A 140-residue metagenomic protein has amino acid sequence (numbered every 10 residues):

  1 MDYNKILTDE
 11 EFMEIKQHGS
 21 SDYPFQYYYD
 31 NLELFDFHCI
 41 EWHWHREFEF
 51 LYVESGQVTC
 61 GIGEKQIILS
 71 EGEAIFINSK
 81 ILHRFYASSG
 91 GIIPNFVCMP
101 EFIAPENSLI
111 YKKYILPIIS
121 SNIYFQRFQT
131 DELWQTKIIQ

Functional and structural regions predicted by a protein language model:
M1-I68, K112: Generic protein-terminus/edge-of-domain signal
D2-D22, Q26, L82-Q140: A hydrophobic/aromatic-rich effector-binding and dimerization subdomain of bacterial HTH-type transcriptional regulators
F48, E73, P94: Residue-level detector of short, conserved catalytic/binding motifs and their immediate flanks
F50, I75, L82: Extended cationic-aromatic binding surfaces that line active-site or macromolecule-binding grooves and engage
Q57-V58, K80-L82: Short beta->alpha connector loops
E64-S79: Short acidic-glycine-tyrosine-enriched beta hairpin
